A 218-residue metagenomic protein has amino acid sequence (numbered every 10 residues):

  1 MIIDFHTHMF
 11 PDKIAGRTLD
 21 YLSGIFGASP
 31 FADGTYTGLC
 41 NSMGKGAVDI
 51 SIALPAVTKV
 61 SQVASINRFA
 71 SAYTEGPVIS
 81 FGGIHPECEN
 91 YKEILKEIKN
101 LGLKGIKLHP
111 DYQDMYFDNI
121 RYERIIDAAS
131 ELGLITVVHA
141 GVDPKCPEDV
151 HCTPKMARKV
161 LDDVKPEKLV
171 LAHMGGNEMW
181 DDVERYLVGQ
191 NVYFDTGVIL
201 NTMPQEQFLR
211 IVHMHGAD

Functional and structural regions predicted by a protein language model:
M1-R124, A128, Y186, Y193-D195 (+1 more regions): Mid-domain alpha/beta scaffold segments of enzyme catalytic cores
T7-M9, V142, G176, V198: Short, glycine/acidic-enriched loop or turn micro-motifs at the edges of active sites
D49-S51, I135-T136, K168-L169, V192-F194 (+1 more regions): Hydrophobic beta-strand segments of well-ordered beta-sheets in folded domains
T58-S61, P86-E89, L101-E184: Divalent metal-binding pocket/active-site signature
R68-A72, R158-K159, E184, L209-R210: Active-site phosphate/pyrophosphate- and oxyanion-stabilizing loops and adjacent acidic/basic residues in soluble
E75-P77, D163-E167, V188-N191, H215-G216: Short helix-capping segments at alpha-helix termini
M174-D218: H/E-rich (His + Asp/Glu) clusters that bind or coordinate divalent metals
